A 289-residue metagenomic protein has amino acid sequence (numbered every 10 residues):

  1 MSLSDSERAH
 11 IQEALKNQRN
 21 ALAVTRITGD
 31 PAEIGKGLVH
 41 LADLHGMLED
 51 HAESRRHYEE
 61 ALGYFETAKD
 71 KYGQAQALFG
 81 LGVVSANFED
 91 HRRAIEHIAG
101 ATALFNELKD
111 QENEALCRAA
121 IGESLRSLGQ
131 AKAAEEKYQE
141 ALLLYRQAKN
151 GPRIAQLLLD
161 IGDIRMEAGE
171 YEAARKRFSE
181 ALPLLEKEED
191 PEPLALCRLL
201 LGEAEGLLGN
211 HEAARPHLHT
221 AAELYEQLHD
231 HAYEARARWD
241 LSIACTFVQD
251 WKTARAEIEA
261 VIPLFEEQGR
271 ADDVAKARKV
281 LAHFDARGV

Functional and structural regions predicted by a protein language model:
M1-D5, N20, D230-A232, D240-V289: C-terminal non-catalytic interaction modules
M1-L41, H45-D50, L62, H283 (+1 more regions): Flexible inter-repeat linkers and adjacent short helices within tandem amphipathic alpha-helical repeat scaffolds
N17, P31-H45, H57, Y64 (+16 more regions): TPR/Sel1-like alpha-solenoid repeat signature
L22-A23, L62-Y64, K69-D70, G100-D110 (+6 more regions): Amphipathic alpha-helical segments of tetratricopeptide repeats
